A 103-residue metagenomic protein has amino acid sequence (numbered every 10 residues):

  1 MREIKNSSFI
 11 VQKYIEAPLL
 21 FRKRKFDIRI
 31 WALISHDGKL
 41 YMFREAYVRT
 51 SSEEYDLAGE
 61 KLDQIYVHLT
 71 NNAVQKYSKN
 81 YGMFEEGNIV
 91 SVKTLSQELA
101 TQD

Functional and structural regions predicted by a protein language model:
M1-D103: Catalytic core of tubulin tyrosine ligase-like
